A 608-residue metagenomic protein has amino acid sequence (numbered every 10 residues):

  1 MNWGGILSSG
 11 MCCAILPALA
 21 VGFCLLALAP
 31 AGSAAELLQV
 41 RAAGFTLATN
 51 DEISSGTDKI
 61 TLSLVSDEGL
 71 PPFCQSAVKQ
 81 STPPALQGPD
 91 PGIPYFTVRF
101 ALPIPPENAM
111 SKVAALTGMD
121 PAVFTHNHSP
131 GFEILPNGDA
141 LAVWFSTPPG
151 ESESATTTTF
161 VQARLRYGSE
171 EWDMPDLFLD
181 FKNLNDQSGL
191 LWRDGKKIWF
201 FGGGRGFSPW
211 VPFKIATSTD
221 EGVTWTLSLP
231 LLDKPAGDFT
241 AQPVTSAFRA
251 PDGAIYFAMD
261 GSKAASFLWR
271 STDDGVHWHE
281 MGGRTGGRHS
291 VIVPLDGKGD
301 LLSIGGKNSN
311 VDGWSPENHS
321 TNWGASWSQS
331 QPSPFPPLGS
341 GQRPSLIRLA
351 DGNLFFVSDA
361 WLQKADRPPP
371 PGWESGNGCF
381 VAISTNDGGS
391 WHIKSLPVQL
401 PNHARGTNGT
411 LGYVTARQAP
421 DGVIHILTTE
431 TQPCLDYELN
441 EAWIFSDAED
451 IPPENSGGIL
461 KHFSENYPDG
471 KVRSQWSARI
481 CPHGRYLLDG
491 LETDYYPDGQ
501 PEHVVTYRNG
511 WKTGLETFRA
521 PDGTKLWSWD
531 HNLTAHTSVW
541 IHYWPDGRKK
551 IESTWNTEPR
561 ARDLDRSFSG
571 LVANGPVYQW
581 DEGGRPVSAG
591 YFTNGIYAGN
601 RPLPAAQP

Functional and structural regions predicted by a protein language model:
M1-C12: N-terminal secretory signal peptides that target proteins for export/translocation
S9-G10, V21, P71, A478: Mature extracytoplasmic/luminal segments of secretory-pathway proteins
G10-A27: Bacterial N-terminal signal peptides
P30-S33: Sec/Tat signal peptide C-region and signal peptidase I cleavage site
A35-V40: Cleaved targeting-peptide boundary
A42-A48, G56-L460, A535-H536, L571: Asp-box/BNR beta-propeller blade signature and adjacent active/binding-site loops in extracellular glycan-interacting
E454-P608: Glycine/tyrosine- and acidic-biased, solvent-exposed loop/turn segments at the edges of beta-strands
